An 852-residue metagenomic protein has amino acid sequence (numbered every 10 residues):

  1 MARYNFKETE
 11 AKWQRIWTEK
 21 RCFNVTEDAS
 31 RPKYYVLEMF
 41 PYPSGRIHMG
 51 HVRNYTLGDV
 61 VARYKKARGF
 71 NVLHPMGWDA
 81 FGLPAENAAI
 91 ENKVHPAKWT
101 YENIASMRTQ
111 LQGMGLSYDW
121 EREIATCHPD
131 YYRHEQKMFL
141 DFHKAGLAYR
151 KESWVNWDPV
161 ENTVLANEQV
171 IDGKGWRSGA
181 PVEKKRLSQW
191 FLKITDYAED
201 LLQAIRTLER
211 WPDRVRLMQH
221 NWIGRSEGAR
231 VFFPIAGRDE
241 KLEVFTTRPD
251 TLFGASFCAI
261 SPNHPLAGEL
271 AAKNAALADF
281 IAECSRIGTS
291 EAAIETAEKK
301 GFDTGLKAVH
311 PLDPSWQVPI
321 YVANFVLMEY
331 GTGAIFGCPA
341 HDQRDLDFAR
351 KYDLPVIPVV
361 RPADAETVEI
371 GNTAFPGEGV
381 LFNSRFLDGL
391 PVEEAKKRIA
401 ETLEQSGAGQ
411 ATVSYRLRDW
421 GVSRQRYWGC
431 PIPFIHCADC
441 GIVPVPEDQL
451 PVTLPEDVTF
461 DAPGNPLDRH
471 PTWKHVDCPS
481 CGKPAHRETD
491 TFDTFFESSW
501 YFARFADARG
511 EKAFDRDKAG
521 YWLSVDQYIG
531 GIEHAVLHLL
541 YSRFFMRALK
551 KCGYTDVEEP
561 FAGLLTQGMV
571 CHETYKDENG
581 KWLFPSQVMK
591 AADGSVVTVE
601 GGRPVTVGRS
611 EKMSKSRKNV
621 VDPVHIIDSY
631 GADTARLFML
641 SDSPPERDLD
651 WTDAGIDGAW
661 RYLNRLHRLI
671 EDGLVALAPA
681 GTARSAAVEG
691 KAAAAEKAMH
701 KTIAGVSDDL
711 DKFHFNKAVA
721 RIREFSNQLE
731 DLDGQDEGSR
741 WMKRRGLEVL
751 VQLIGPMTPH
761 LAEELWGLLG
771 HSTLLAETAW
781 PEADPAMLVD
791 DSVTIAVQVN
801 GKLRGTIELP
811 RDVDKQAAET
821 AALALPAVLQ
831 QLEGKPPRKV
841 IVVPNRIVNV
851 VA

Functional and structural regions predicted by a protein language model:
M1-L37, K66-P75, K98-R108, R210 (+2 more regions): Conserved oxyanion/phosphate-binding beta-strand-loop segments in alpha/beta enzyme cores
A2-Y4, T9-Q14, H134-V356, V360-R361 (+7 more regions): NTP-handling and nucleic-acid-processing catalytic cores
R3, I16-K20, E91-L242, P249 (+7 more regions): Residue patterns forming the tRNA-binding/recognition surfaces of aminoacyl-tRNA synthetases and related DALR
Y4, R225-R230, R361-D364, E369-I370 (+10 more regions): Long, charged, mostly alpha-helical binding arms that flank functional sites
V25-V94, E123-M138, T246-T247, L312-D345 (+1 more regions): N-terminal catalytic cores of NTP/NDP-binding nucleotidyl/phosphoryl-transfer enzymes
R63-N71, E91-A97, T109, G113-S117 (+19 more regions): Secondary-structure transition/capping motifs at alpha-helix termini and the adjoining loop/turn into the next element
D79, K144-W157, A411-C440, L540 (+5 more regions): Helix-rich, typically C-terminal accessory recognition domains appended to large enzymatic cores
R214-E243, I287-P314, I320, W420 (+8 more regions): Flexible, glycine/threonine-enriched loop-and-boundary segments that flank and lead into catalytic domains of large
